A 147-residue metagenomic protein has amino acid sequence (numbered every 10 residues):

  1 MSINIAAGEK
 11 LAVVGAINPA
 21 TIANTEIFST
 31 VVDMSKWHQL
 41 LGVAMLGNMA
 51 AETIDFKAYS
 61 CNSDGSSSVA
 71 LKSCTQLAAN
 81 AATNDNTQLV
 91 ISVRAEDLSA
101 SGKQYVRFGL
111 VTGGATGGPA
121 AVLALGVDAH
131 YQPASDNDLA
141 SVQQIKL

Functional and structural regions predicted by a protein language model:
S2-L147: Surface-exposed, low-hydrophobicity beta-strand/loop segments enriched in small/polar/acidic residues
